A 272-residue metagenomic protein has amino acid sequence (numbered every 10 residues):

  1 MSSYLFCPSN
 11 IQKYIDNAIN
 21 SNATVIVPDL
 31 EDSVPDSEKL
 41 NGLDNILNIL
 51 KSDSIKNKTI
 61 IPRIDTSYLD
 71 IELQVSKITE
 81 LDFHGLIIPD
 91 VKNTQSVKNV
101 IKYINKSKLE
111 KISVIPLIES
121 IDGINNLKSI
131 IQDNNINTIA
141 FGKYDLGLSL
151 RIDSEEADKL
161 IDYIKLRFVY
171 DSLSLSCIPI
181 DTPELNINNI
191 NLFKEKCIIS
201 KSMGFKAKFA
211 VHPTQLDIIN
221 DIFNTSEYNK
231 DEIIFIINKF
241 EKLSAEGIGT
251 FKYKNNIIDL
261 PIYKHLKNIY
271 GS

Functional and structural regions predicted by a protein language model:
M1-S272: Expand to "…catalyze enediolate/carbanion chemistry for C-C bond making/breaking, isomerization, decarboxylation
